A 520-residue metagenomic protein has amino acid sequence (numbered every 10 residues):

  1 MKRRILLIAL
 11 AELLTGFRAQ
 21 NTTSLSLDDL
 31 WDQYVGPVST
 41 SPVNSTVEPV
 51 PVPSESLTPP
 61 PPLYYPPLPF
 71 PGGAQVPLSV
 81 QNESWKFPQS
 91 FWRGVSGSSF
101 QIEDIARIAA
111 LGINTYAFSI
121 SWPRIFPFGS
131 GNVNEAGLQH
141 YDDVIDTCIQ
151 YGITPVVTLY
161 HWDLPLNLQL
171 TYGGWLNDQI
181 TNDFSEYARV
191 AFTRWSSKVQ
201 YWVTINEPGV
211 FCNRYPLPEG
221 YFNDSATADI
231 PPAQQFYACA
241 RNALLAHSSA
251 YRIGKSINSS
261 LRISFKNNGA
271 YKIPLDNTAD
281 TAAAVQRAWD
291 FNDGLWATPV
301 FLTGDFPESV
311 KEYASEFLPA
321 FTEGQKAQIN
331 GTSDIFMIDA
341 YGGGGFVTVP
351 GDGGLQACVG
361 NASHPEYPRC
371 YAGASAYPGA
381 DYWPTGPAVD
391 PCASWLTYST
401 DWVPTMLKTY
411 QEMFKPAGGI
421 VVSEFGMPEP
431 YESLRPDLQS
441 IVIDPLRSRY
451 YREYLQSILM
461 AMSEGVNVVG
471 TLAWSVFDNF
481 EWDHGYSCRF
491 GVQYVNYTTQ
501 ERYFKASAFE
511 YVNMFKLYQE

Functional and structural regions predicted by a protein language model:
K2-A19: Cleavable N-terminal signal peptides of Sec/SRP-targeted secreted and luminal proteins
Q20-F100, G129, I145-E520: Active-site region of glycoside hydrolase catalytic domains
F100-Q150, V157: Active-site-adjacent substrate/metal-binding segments within catalytic domains of carbohydrate-active enzymes
